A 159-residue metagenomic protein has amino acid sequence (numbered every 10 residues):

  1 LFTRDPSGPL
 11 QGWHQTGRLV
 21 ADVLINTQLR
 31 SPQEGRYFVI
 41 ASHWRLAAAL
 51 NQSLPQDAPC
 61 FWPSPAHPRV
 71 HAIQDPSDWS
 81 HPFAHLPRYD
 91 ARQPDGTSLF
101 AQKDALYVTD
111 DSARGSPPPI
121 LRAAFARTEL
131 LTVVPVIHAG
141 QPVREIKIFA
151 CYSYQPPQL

Functional and structural regions predicted by a protein language model:
F2-L159: Luminal/periplasmic acceptor-recognition loop/helix of membrane-associated glycosyltransferases
